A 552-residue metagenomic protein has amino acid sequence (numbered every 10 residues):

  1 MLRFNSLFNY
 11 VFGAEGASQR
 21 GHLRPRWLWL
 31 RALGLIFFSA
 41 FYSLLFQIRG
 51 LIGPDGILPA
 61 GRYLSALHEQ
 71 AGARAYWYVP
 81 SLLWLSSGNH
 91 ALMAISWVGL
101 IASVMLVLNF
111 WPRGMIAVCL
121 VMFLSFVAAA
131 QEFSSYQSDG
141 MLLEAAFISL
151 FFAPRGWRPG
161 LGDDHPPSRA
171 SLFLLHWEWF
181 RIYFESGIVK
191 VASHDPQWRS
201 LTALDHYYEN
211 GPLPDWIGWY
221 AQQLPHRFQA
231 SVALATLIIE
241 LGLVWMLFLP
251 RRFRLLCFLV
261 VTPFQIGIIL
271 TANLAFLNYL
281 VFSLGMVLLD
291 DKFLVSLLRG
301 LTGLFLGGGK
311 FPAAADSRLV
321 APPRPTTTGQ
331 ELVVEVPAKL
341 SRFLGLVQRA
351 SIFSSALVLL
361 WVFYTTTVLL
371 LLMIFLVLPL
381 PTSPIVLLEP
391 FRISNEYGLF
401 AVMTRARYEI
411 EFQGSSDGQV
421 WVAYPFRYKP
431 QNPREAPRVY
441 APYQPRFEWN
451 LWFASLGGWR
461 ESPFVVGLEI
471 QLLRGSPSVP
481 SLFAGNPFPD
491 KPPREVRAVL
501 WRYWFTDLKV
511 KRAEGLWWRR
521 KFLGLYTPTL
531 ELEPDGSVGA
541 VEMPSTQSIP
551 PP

Functional and structural regions predicted by a protein language model:
M1-L319, P323-P552: Alpha-helical membrane-anchoring segments
